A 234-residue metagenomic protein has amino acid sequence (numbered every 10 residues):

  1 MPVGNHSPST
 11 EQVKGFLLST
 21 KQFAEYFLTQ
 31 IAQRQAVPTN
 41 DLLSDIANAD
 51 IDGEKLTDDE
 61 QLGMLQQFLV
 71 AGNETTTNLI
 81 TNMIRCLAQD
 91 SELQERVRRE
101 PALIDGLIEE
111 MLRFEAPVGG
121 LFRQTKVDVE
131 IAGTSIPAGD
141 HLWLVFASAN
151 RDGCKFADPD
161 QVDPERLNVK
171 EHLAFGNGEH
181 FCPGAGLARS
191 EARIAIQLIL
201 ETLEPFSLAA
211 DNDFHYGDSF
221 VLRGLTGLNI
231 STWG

Functional and structural regions predicted by a protein language model:
M1-G234: Cytochrome P450
